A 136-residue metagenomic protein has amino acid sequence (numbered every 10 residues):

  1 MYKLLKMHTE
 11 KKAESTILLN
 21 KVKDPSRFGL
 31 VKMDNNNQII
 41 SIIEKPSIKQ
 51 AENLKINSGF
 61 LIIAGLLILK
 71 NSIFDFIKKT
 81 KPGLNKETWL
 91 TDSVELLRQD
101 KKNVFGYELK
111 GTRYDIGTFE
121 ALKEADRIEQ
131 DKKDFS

Functional and structural regions predicted by a protein language model:
M1-N35, I68-L69, K78-K79: Conserved beta-loop-beta/alpha segment of the NTase-like Rossmann-fold superfamily that binds/positions NTPs
T9, Q38-Y114, F119-S136: Catalytic-core segments of class I nucleotidyltransferases/pyrophosphorylases that form NMP-activated intermediates
